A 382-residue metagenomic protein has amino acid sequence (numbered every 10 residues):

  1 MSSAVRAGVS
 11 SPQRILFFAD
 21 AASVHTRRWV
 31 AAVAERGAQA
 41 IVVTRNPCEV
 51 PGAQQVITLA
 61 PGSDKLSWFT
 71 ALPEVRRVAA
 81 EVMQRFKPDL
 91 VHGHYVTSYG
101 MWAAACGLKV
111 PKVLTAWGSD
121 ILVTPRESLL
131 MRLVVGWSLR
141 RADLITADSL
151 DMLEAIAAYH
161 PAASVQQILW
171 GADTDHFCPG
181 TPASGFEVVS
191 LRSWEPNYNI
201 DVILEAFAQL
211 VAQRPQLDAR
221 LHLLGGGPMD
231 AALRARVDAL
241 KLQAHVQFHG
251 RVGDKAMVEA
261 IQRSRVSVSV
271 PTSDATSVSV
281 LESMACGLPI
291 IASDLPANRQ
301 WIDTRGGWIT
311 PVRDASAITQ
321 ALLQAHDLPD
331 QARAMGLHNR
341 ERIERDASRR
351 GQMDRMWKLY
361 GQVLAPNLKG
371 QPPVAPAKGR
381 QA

Functional and structural regions predicted by a protein language model:
L16, T181-A208, H222: Conserved donor-binding/catalytic core segment of Leloir-type glycosyltransferases
V24-A31, S193-V211, P228-R234, S316: A conserved mid-protein helix/loop that constitutes part of the nucleotide-sugar donor-binding site
L114, V135-P179: Donor nucleotide-sugar binding/catalytic pocket of nucleotide-sugar-dependent glycosyltransferases
R234-V252: Nucleotide-activated donor-binding/catalytic signature segment of Leloir-type glycosyltransferases, i.e., the conserved
T272: Aromatic "clamp/platform" in nucleotide-sugar-dependent glycosyltransferases that forms part of the donor/acceptor
P289-A292: Short hydrophobic beta-strand element within catalytic cores of glycosyltransferases and related nucleotide-activated
T304, W308-A315, Q324-P329: Conserved acidic donor-binding segment of nucleotide-sugar-dependent glycosyltransferases
Q324, Q331-D346, Q352-R355: A short, well-ordered alpha-helix in the C-terminal region of glycosyltransferases
